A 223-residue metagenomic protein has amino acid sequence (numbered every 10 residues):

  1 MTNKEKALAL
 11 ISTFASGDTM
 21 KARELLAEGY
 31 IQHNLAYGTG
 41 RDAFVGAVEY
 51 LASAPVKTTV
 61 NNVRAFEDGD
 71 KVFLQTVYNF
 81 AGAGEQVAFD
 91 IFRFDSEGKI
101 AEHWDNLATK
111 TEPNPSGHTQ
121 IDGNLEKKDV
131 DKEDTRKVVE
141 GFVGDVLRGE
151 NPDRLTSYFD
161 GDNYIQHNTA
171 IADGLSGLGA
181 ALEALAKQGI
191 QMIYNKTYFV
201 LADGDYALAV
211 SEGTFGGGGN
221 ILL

Functional and structural regions predicted by a protein language model:
M1-L223: C-terminal and inter-domain tail/linker signature
